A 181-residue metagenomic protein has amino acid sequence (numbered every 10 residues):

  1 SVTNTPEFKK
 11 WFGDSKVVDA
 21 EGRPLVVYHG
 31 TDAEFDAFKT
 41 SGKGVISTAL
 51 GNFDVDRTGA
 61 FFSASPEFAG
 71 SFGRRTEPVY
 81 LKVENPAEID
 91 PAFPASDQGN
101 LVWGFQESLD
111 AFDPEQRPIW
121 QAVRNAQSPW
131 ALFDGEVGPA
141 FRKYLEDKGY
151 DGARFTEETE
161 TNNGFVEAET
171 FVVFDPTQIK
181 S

Functional and structural regions predicted by a protein language model:
S1-S181: Active-site and NAD+-binding cores of ADP-ribose-processing enzymes
